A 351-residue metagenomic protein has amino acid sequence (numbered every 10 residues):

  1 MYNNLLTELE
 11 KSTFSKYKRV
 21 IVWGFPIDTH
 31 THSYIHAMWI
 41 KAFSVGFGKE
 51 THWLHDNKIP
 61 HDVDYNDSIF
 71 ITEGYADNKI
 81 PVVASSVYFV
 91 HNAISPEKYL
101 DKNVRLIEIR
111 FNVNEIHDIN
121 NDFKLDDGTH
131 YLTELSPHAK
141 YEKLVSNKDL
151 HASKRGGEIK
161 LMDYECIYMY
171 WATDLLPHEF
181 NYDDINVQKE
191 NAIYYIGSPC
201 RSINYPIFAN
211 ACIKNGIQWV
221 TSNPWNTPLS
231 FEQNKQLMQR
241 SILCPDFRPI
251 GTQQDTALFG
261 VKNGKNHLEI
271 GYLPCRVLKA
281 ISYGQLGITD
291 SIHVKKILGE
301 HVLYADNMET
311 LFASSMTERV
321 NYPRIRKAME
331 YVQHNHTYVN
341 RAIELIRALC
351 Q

Functional and structural regions predicted by a protein language model:
M1-T133, K140-L144, E158-K160, K214-S222 (+5 more regions): N-terminal pre-catalytic "stem/leader" segment of glycosyltransferase-like enzymes
F14-S15, K124-D126, N186-K189, L237-Q239 (+1 more regions): Extracellular/periplasmic catalytic domains that process cell-envelope and extracellular macromolecules
V20-D28, S33-F47, T51-D56, S222-Q351: Catalytic binding pocket for nucleotide-activated donors in carbohydrate/polymer assembly enzymes
V22, N181-S202: Conserved donor-binding/catalytic core segment of Leloir-type glycosyltransferases
Y34, C200-N210: A conserved mid-protein helix/loop that constitutes part of the nucleotide-sugar donor-binding site
I94-E97, L175-F180, L229-Q233: Alpha-helical scaffolding within the catalytic cores of extracellular/periplasmic polymer-degrading hydrolases
N112-N114, P137-H138, G156-Y182, P199: Short beta-strand->alpha-helix junction loop in the catalytic core of nucleotide-activated group-transfer enzymes
